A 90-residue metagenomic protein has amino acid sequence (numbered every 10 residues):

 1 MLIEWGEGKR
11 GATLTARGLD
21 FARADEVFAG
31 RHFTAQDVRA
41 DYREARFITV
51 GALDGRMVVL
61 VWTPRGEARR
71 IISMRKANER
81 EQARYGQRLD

Functional and structural regions predicted by a protein language model:
M1-D90: Ribonuclease/tRNase effector modules and their secretory precursors
